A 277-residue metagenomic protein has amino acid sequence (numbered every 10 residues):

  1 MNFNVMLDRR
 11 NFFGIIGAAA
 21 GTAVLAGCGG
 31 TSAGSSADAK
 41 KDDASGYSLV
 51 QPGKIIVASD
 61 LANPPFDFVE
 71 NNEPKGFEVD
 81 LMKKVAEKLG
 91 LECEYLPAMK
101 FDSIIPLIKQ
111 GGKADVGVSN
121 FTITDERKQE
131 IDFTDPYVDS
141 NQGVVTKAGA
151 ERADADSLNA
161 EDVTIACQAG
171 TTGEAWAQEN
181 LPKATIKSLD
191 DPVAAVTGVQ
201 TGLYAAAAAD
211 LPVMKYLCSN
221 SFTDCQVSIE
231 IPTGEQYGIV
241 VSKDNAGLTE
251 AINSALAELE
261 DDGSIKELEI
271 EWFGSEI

Functional and structural regions predicted by a protein language model:
M1-N11, I15-A26: N-terminal secretory signal peptides
C28-A39: Bacterial lipoprotein signal-peptidase II cleavage site
G29, V79-K88, G149-A150, T171 (+1 more regions): Extended ligand-binding regions for polar small-molecule ligands
D42-D43, Y47-S119: Extracytoplasmic small-molecule ligand-binding "clamshell" domains of the periplasmic binding protein/Venus flytrap
L61, V138-T146, L211, K215-A257 (+1 more regions): Periplasmic-binding protein-like
E87, E92-S157, Q226: Acidic, polar ligand-binding/catalytic clefts
L96-L107, K187-T197, T201: Short helix-initiation/N-cap motifs at beta->coil->alpha
F121-Q129, Q178, Q200-T201, A205-T233: A ligand-binding cleft/hinge motif common to bilobed small-molecule-binding domains
